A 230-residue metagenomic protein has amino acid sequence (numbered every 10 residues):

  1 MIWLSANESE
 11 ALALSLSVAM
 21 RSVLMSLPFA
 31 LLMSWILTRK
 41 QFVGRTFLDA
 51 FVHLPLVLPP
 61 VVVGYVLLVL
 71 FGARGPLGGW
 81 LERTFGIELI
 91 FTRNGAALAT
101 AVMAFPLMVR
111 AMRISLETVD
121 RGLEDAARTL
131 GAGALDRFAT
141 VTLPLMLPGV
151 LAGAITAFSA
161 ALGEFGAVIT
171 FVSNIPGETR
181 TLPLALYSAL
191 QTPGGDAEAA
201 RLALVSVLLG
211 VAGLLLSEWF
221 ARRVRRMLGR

Functional and structural regions predicted by a protein language model:
M1-E10, F171-V211: Interhelical loop and adjacent transmembrane-helix boundary motif in polytopic membrane transport permeases
M1-S5, G64-A101, F171-P176: Membrane-interfacial helix termini and adjacent extracytoplasmic/periplasmic loops of multi-pass transporters
M1-V23, I36-R45, E82-G86, S188-A197: Periplasmic/extracellular loop-to-transmembrane helix junction in inner-membrane transport proteins
S22-V52, Y65-L67, S115-E117, G122 (+3 more regions): Transmembrane-helix boundary motif in ABC transporter permease subunits
L24, V109-M112, L116, D120 (+1 more regions): Transmembrane alpha-helices
K40-L48, P76-L77, T92, G122 (+3 more regions): Membrane-helix interface segments
G44, P106, R110-E124, R128-A132 (+1 more regions): C-terminal transmembrane helix and the adjacent membrane-cytosol boundary/short C-terminal tail of inner/organellar
G72-A73, V150-S188: Non-cytoplasmic
